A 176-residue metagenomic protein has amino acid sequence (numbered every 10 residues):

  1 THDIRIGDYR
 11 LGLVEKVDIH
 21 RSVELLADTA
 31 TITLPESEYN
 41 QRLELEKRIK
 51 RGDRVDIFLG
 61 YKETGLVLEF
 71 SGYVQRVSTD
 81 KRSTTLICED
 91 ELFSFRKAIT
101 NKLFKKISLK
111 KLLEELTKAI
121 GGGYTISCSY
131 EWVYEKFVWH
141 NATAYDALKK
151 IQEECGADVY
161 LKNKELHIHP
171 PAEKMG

Functional and structural regions predicted by a protein language model:
T1-S94: Assembly/oligomerization scaffold segments
E15-V23, I99, S108, Y130: Solvent-exposed, flexible loop/coil residues
D56, L113-T117, K149-Q152: Generic solvent-exposed, charged/amphipathic alpha-helical segments that serve as macromolecular interface scaffolds
S71, K110-L113, Y145-L148: Extracytoplasmic/secreted envelope proteins and their assembly/folding machinery, especially bacterial periplasmic
V77-D80, S108-T125: Glycine-rich, acidic and aromatic/proline-enriched surface loops and short helix-turn segments that act as binding
S83-T85, E89-L92, Y124-G176: Short beta-strand-centered interaction patches in the first periplasmic/extracellular domains of large envelope
A98-K106, E135-V138: Second-shell loop/turn segments in exported
